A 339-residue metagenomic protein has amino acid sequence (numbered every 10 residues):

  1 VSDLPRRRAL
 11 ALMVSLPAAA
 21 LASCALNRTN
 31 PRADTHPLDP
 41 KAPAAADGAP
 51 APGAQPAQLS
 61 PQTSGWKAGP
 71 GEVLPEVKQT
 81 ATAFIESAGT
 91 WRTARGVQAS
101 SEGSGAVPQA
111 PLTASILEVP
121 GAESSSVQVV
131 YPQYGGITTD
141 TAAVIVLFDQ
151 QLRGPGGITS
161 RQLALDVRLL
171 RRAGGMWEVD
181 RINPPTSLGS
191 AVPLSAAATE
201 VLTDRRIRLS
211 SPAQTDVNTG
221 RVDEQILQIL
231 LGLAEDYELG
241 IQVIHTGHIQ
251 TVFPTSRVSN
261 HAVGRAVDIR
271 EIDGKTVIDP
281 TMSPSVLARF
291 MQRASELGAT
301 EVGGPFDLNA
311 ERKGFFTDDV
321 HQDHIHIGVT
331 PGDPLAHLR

Functional and structural regions predicted by a protein language model:
R8-L26: N-terminal export signals
L21-A44: C-terminal region of N-terminal signal peptides and the immediate post-cleavage residues of exported proteins
Q58-G121, V217-R221: Core segments of small alpha/beta cavity-forming domains
E118-G156: Surface-exposed, charged secondary-structure patches
D140-S190: Exposed beta-sheet edge and beta->alpha loop/turn motif
R168, G174-T199, G240, V258 (+1 more regions): Catalytic cores and adjacent binding grooves of peptidoglycan-active enzymes
S190-E235: Active-site acidic/histidine clusters and adjacent loop/turn architecture that either coordinate catalytic ions
V222-T255: Extended, low-complexity, intrinsically disordered C-terminal regulatory tails of eukaryotic serine/threonine kinases
